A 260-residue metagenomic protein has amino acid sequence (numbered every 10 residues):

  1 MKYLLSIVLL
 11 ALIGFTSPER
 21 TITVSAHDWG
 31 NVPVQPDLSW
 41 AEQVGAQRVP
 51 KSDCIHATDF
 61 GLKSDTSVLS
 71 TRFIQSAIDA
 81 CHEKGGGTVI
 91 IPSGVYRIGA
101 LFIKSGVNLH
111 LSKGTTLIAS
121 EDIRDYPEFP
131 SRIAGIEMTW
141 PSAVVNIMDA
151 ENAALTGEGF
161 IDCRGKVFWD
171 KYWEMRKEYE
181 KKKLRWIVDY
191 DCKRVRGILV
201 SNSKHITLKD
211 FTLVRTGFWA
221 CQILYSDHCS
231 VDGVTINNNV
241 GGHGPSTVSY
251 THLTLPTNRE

Functional and structural regions predicted by a protein language model:
K2-V8, F15-I90, V95-N108, S112-N202 (+4 more regions): Extracellular "leader-to-stem" segments immediately downstream of a signal peptide or signal-anchor in secreted/lumenal
T212: Active-site pocket-lining segments that scaffold enzyme catalytic pockets across diverse folds
C229: Short, conserved phosphate-binding/catalytic loop or strand-edge motifs used in phosphoryl-/nucleotidyl-transfer
T247-S249: Acidic, proline/serine/threonine- and glycine-rich low-complexity intrinsically disordered segments
T251-T257: Conserved small/polar residues in nucleotide/adenosyl-binding loops
